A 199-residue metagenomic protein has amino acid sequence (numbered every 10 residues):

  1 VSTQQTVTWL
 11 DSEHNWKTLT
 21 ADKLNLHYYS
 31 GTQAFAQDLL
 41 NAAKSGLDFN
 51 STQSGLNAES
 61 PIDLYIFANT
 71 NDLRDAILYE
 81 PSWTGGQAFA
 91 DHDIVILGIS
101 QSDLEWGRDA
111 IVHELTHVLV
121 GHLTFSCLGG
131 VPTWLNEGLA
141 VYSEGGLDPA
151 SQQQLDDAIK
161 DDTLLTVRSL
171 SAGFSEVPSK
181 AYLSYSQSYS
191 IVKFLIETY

Functional and structural regions predicted by a protein language model:
V1-E13: Beta-strand-enriched, solvent-exposed domains that form extended recognition/catalytic surfaces
D11-H14, I77, Q154-L155: Alpha-helical scaffolding within the catalytic cores of extracellular/periplasmic polymer-degrading hydrolases
N15-P132, D161-L164, F174, P178 (+1 more regions): Juxtacatalytic substrate-recognition/specificity segment
T116, V120, A140, V192: Short active-site segment of divalent metal-dependent hydrolases/proteases that encodes the spacing between
L123, G130-G173: Post-HExxH zinc-binding segment in Zn-dependent metallohydrolases
L165-Y199: Pan-zinc metallopeptidase signature
